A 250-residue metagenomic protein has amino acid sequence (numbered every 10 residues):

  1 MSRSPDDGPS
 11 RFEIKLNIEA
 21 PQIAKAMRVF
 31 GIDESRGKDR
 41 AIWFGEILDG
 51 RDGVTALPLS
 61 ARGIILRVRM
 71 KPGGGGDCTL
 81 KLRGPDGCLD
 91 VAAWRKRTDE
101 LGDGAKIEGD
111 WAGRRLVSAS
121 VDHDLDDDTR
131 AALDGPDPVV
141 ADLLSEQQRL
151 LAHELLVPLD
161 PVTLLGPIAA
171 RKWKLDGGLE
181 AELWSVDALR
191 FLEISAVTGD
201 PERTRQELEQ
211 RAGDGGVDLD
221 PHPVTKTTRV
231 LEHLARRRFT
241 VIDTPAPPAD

Functional and structural regions predicted by a protein language model:
M1-D250: Phosphate-end processing signature that detects enzymes handling 5′-triphosphorylated RNA and polyphosphate
